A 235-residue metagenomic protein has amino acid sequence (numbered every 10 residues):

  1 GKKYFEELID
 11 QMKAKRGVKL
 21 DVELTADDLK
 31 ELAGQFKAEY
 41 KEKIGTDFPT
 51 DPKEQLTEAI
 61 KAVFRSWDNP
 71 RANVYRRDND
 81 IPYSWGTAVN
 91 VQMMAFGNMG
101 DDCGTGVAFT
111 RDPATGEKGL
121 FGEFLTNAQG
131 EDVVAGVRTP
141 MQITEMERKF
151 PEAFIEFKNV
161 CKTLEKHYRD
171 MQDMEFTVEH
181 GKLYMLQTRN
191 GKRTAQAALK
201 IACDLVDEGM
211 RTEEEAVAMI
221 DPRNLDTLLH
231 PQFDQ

Functional and structural regions predicted by a protein language model:
G1-Q235: Nucleotide/phosphate-binding sheet-loop regions of phosphoryl- and nucleotidyl-transfer enzymes
